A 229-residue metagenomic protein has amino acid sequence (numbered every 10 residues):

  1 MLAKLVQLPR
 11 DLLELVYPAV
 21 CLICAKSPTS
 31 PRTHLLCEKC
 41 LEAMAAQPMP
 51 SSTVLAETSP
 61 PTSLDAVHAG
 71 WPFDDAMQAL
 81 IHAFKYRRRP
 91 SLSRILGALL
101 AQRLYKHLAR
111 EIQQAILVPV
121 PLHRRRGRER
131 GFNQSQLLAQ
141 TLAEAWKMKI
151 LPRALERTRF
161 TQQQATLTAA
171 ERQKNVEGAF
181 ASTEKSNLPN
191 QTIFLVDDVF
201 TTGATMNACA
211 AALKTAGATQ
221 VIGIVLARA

Functional and structural regions predicted by a protein language model:
M1-A229: Glycine-rich phosphate/pyrophosphate-handling loop used in enzymes and phosphotransfer proteins
